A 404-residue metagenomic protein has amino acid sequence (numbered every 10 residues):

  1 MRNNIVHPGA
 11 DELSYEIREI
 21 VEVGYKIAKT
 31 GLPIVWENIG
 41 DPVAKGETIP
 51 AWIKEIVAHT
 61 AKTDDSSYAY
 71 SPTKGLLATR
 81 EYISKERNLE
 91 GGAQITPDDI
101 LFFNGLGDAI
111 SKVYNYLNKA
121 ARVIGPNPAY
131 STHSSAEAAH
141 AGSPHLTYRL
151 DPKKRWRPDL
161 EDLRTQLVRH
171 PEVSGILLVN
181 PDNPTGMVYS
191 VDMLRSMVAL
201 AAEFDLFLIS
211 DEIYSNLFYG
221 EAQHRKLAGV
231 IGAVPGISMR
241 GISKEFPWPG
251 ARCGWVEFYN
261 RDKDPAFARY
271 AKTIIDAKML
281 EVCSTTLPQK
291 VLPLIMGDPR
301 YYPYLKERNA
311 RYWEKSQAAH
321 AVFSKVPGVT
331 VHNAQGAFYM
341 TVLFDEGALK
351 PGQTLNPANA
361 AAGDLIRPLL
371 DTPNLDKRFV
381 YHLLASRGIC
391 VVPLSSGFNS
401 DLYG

Functional and structural regions predicted by a protein language model:
M1-T63, S71-K74, A78, Y82-G404: PLP-dependent class I/II
S66: N-terminal small/polar loop signature for handling phosphorylated ligands or for N-terminal nucleophile
